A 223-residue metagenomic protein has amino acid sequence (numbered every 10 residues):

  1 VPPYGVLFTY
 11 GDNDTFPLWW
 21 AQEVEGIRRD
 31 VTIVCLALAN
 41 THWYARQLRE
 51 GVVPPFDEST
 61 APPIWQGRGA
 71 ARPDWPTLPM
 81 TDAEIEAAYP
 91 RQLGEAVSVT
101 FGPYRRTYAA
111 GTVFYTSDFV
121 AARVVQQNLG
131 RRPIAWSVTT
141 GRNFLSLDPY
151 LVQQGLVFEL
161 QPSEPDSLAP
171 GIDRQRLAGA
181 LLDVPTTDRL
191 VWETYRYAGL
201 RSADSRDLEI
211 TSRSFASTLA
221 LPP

Functional and structural regions predicted by a protein language model:
V1-Y4, F16-P222: ER/secretory pathway lumenal C-terminal domains and tails of membrane proteins involved in glycoprotein biogenesis
